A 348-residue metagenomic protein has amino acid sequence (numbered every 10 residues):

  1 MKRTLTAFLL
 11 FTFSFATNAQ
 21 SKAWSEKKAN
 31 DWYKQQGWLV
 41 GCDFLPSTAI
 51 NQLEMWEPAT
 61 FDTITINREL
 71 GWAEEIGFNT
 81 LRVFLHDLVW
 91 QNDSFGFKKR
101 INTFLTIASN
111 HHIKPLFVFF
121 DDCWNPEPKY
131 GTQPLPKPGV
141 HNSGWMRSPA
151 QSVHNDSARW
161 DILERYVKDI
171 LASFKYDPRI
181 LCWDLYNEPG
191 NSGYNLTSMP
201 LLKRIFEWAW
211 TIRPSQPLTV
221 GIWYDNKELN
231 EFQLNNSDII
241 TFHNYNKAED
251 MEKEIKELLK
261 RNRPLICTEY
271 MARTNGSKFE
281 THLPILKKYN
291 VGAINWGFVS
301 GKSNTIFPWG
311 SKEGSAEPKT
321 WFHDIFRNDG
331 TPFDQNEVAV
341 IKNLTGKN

Functional and structural regions predicted by a protein language model:
M1-S21: Bacterial Sec-dependent N-terminal signal peptides
S21-S237, H243, A248-D250, K260-R261 (+7 more regions): Active-site mouth of glycoside hydrolases
P264-I266: Catalytic His-Asp charge-relay segment
N295-G297: Replace "adjacent to P-loop NTPase cores in ATP/GTP-dependent enzymes" with "adjacent to NTP-binding cores
T305-I306: Catalytic histidine-centered segment of alpha/beta-hydrolase-like enzymes
W309-T320: Outer-membrane beta-barrel translocator/channel fold
N343-N348: Catalytic domains of carbohydrate-active enzymes that cleave complex glycans
